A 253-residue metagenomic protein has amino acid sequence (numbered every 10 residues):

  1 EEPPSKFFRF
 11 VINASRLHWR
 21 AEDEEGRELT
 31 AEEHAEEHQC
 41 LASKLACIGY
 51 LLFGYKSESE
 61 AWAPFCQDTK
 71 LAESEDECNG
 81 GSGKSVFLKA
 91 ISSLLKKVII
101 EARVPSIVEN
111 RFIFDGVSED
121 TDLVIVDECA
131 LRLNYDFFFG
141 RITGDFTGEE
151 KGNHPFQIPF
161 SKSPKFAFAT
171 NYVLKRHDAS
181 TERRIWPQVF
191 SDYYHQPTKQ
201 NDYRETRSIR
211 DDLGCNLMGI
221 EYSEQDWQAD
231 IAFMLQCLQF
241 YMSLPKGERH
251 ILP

Functional and structural regions predicted by a protein language model:
E1-S82, V86-P253: Feature primarily recognizes SF3-like P-loop helicase cores of small DNA viruses
